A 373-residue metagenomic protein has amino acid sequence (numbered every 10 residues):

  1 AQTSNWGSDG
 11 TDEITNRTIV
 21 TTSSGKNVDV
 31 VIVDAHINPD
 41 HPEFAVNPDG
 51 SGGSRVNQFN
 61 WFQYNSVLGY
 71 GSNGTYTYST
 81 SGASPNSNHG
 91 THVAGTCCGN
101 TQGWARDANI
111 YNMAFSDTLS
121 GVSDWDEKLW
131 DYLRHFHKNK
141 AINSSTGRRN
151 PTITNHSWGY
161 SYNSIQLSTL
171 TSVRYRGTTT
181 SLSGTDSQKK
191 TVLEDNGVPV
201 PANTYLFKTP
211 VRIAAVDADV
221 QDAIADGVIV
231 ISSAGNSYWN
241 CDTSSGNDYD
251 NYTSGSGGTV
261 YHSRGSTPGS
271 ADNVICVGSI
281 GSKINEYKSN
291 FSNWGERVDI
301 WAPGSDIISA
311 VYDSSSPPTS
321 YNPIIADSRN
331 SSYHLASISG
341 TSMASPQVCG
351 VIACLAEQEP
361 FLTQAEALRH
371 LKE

Functional and structural regions predicted by a protein language model:
A1-G7, T11-I14: Non-catalytic propeptide/linker segments at domain boundaries
T15-K128, I142-N155, S161-L167, A225-G227 (+5 more regions): Subtilisin-like serine protease catalytic core
D34, G90, G235, S342 (+1 more regions): Conserved G/P- and acidic residue-centered "switch" motifs that form tight phosphate/ATP-binding loops in soluble
P39-P42, G159-V173, I307-T319: Short, solvent-exposed beta-strand-terminating loops
D49-G50, V56-T75, I280-S342: Catalytic-core environment of secreted peptidases
A94, Y111-T118, G304-E373: Hydrolase catalytic cores
Y111, I229-I231, C276, I308: Structural detector of well-ordered beta-strand residues that form the stable sheet scaffold of enzyme domains
F115-A271, R329-P346: Substrate-binding/access-modulating region of protease and related hydrolase catalytic domains
